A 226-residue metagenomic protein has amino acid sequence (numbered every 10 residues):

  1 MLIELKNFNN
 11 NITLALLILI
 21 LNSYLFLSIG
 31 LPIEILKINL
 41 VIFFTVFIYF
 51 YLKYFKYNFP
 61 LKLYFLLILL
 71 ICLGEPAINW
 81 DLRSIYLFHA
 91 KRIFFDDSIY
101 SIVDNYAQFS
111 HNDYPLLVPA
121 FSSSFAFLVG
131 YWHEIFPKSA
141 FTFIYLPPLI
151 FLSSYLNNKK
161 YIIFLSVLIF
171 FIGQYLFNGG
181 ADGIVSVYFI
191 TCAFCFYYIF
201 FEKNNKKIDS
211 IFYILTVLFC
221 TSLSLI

Functional and structural regions predicted by a protein language model:
M1-K56: Membrane-embedded, hydrophobic transmembrane alpha-helices
M1-N7, S28, I150-I162: Transmembrane alpha-helical segments of multipass membrane enzymes and assembly factors that act on membrane-embedded
L17-L21, T45-L52, F136-K160: Transmembrane-helix motifs of polytopic, lipid-linked glycan transferases
N58-D81: Transmembrane signal-anchor helices characteristic of membrane glycosylation enzymes that use polyprenol
E75-H89, F95-F121, L128, W132: Extracytoplasmic catalytic/substrate-binding loops of multi-pass membrane glycan-assembly enzymes
E134-K138, Y145-L149, Y161-T191, C195-F196: Aromatic- and kink-enriched transmembrane "portal" helix at the membrane-lumen/periplasm boundary that abuts
Y155-L156, C192-F212: Membrane-interface transmembrane helices that cradle and orient dolichyl/undecaprenyl
G173-Q174, I211-I226: Membrane-interface alpha helices of multi-pass inner-membrane proteins
